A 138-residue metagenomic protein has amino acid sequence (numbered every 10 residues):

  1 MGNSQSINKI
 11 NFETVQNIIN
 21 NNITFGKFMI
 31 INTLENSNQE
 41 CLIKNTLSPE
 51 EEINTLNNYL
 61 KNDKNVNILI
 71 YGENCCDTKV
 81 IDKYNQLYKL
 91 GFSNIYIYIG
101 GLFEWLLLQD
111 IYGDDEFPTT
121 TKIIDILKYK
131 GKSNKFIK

Functional and structural regions predicted by a protein language model:
G2-Q16, N20, T24-F28, T33-L69 (+1 more regions): Rhodanese-like catalytic fold shared by cysteine-dependent sulfurtransferases and DSP/PTP-type phosphatases
